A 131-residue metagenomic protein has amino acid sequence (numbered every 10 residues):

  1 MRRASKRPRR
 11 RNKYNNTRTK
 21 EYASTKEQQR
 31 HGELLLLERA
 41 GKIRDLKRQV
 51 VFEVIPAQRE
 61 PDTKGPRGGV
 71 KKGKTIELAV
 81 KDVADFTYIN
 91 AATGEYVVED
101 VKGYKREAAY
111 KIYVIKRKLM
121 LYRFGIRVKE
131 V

Functional and structural regions predicted by a protein language model:
M1-V131: Electrostatic, structured charged patches in enzyme active sites and in nucleic-acid/phosphate-binding
